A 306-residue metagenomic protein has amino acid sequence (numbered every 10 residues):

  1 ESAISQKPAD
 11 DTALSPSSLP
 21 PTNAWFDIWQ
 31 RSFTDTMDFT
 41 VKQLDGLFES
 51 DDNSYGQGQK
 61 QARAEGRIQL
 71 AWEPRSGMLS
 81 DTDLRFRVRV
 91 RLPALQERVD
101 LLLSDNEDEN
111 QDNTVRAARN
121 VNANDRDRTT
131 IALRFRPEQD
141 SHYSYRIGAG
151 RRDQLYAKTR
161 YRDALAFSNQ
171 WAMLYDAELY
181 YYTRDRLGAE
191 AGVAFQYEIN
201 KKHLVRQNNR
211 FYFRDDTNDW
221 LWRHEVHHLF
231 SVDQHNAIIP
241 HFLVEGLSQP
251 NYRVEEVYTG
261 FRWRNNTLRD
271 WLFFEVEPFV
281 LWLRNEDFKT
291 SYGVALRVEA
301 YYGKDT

Functional and structural regions predicted by a protein language model:
E1-S5: Boundary at the C-terminal end of the N-terminal hydrophobic targeting segment
P8-T306: Transmembrane beta-barrel domains of bacterial outer-membrane proteins
